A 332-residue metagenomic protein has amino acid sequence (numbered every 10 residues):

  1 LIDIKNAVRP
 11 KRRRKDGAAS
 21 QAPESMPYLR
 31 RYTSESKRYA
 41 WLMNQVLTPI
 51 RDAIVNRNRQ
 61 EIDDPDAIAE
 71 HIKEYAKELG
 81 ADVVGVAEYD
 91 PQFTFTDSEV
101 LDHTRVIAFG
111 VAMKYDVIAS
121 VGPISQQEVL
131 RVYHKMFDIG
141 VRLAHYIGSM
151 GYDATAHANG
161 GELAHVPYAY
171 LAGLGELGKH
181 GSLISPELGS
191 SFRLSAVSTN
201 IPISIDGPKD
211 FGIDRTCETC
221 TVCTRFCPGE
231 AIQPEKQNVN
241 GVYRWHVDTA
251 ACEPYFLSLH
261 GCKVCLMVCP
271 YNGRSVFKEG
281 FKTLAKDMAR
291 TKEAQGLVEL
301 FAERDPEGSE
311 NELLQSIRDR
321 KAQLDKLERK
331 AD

Functional and structural regions predicted by a protein language model:
L1-V83, V100, M267, Y271 (+1 more regions): Iron-sulfur (Fe-S) cluster-binding modules
D82-A289: Catalytic cores of enzyme domains
